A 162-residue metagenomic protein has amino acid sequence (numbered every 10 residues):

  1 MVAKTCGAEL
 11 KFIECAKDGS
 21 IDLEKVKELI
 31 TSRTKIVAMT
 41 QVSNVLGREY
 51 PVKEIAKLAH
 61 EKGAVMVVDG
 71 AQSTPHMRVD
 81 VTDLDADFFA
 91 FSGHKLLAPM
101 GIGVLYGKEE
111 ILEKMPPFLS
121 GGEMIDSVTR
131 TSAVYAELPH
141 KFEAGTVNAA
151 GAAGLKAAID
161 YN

Functional and structural regions predicted by a protein language model:
M1-N162: Pyridoxal 5′-phosphate
